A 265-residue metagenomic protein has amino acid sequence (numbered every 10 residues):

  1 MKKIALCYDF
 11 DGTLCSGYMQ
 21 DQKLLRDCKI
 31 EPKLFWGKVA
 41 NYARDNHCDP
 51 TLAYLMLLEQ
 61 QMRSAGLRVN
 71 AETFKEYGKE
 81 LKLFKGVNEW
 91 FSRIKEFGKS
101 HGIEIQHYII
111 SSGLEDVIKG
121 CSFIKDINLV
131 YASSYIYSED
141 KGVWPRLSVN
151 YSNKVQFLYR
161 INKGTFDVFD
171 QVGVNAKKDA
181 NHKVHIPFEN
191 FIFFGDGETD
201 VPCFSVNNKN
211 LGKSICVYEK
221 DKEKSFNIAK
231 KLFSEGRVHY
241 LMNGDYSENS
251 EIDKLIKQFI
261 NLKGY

Functional and structural regions predicted by a protein language model:
M1-E139, V238-Y240: Alpha-helical substrate-recognition element adjacent to the catalytic core
G78-Y108, S112-Y265: C-terminal cap/substrate-recognition subdomain and adjoining C-terminal extension of metal-dependent phosphatase-like
